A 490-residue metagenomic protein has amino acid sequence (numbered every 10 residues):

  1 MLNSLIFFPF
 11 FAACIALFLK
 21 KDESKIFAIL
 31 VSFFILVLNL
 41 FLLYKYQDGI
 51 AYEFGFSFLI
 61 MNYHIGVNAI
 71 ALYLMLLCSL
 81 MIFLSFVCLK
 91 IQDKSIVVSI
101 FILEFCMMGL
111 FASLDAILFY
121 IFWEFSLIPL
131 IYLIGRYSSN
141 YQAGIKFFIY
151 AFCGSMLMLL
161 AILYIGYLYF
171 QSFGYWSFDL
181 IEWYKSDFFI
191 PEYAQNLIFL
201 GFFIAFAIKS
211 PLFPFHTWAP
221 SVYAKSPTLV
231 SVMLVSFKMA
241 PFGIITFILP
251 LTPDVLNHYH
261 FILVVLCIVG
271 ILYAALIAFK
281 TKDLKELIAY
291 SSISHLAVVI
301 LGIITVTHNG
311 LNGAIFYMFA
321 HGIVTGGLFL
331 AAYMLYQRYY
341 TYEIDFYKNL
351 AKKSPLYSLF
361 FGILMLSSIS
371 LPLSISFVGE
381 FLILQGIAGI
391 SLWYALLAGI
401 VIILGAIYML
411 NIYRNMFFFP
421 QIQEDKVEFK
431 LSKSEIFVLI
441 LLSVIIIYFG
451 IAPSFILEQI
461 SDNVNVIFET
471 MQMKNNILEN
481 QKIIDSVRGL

Functional and structural regions predicted by a protein language model:
M1, S226, S354-P355, M409-L490: Cytoplasmic/organellar membrane-interface segments at the starts of transmembrane helices in multi-pass inner-membrane
M1-F8, V67-C78, A116-S126, Q195-F206 (+2 more regions): Structural signature of hydrophobic alpha-helical transmembrane segments
M1-S4, A12-V98, L180, V466 (+1 more regions): Transmembrane helix-loop-helix hairpins at membrane boundaries of multipass inner-membrane proteins
D22, V98-I102, C106-A194, I208 (+1 more regions): Alpha-helical multi-pass transmembrane bundles of energy-transducing inner-membrane proteins
S57-Y73, Y184-N196, A388-L392: Short aromatic-rich membrane-water interface segments that cap or initiate transmembrane helices in multi-pass membrane
I134, Y223, I248, I300-V306 (+1 more regions): Interfacial segments of multi-pass membrane proteins
A143, N196-I262, A289-Y290, L356 (+2 more regions): Short helix-boundary/re-entrant hairpin motifs in multi-pass inner-membrane proteins
F213, T325-F329, Y394-E428: Predominantly late transmembrane helices and immediately cytosolic-facing juxtamembrane segments
